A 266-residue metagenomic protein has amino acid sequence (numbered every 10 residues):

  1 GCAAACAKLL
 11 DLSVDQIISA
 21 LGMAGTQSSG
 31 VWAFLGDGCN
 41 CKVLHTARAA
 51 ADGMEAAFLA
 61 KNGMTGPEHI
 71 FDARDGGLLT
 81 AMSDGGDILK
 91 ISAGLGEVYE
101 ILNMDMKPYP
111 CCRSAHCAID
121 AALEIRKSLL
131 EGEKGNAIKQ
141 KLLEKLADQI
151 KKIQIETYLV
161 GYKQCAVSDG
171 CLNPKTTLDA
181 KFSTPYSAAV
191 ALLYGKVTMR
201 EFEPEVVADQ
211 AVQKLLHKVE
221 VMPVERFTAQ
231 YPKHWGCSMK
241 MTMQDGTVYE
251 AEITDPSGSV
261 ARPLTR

Functional and structural regions predicted by a protein language model:
A3-A20, A24, V31-V43, R48-E68: Active-site cavity-forming subdomains of large catalytic enzyme subunits
T26-L35, L159-V167: Short, surface-exposed loop/turn segments at secondary-structure boundaries that line and modulate
C41-A51, F58-R266: Terminal-appendage/accessory-domain detector
